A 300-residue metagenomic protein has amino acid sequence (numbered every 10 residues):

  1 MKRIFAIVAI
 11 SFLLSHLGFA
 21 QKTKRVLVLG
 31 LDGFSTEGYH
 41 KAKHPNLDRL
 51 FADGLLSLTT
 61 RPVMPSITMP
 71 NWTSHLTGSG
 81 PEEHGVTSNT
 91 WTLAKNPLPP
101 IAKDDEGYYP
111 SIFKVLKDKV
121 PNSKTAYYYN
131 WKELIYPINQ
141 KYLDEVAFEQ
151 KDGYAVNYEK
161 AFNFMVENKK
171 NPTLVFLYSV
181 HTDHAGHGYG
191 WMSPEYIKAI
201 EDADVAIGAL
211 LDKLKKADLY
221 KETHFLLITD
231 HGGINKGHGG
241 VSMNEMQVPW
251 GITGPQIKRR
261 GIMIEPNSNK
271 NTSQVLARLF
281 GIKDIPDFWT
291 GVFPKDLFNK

Functional and structural regions predicted by a protein language model:
M1-K24: Bacterial Sec-dependent N-terminal signal peptides
K22-T23, T36-V115: Active-site nucleophile/metal-coordination loop of metallo-enzymes that catalyze phosphate/sulfate and related
T23-S35, L50, H75, L116 (+5 more regions): Beta-strand elements within well-structured catalytic alpha/beta cores of enzymes that handle phosphate/sulfate esters
V28, N46, D202-M243, L276: Metal-dependent active-site segment of extracytoplasmic phospho-/sulfohydrolases and closely related
G80, H84-L174, S179-G190: His/Asp/Glu-rich, glycine-adjacent segments that coordinate divalent cations and/or stabilize oxyanion chemistry on
E159, V166, D183-T223, N271 (+1 more regions): A long, amphipathic alpha-helix that forms part of the scaffold/cap immediately adjacent to metal-dependent active
V241-I282: Substrate-binding rim/cap in mid-to-C-terminal beta-strand-loop elements of soluble/periplasmic
I282-K300: Polar, surface-exposed loop/tail segments that function as active-site lids or cofactor/substrate-recognition elements
